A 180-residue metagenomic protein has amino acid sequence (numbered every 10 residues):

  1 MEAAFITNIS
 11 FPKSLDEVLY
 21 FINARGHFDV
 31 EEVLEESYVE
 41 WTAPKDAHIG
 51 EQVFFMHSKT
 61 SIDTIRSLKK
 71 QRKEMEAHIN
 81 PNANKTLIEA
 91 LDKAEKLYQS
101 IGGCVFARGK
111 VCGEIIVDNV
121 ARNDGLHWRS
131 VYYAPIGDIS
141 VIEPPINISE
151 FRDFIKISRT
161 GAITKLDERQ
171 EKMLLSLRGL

Functional and structural regions predicted by a protein language model:
M1-E89, D153-I157, T164-L166, Q170-L180: Compositionally biased, charged N-terminal/linker segments
A77-E171: Aromatic- and Lys/Arg-enriched surface recognition patch
